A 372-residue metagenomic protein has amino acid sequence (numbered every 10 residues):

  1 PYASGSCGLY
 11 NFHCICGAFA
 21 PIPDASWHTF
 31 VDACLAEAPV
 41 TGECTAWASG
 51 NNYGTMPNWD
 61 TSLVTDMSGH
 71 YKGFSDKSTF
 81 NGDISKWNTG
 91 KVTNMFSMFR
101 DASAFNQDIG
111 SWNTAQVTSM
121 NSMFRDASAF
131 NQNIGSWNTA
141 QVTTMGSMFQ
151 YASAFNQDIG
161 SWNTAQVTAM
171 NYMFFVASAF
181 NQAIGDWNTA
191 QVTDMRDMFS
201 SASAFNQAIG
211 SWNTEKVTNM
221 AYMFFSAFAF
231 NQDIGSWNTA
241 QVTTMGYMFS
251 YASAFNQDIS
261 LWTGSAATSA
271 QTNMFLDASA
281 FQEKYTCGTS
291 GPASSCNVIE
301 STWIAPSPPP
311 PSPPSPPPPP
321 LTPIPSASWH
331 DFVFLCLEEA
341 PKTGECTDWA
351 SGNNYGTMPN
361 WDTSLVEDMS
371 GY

Functional and structural regions predicted by a protein language model:
P1-P309, P318-Y372: Negatively charged
